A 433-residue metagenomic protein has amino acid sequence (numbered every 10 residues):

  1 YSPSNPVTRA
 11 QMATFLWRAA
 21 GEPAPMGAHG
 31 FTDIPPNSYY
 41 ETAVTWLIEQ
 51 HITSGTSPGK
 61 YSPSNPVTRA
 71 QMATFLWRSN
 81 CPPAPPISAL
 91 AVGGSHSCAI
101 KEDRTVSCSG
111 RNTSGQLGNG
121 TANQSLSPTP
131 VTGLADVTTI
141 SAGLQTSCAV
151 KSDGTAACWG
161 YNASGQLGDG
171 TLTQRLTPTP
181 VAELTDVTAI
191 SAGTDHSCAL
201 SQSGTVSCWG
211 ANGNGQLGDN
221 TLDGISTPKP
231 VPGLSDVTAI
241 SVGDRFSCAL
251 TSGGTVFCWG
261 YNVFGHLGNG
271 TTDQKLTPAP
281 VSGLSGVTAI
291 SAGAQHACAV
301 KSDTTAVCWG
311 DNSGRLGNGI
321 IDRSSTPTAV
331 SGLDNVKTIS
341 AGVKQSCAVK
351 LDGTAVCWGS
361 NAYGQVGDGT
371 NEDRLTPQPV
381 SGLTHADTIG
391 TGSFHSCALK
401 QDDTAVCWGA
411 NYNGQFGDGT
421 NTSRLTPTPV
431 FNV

Functional and structural regions predicted by a protein language model:
Y1-A43, S54-R69, R78-A84: Feature responds to low-complexity, polar/acidic, surface-exposed segments characteristic of secreted/exported proteins
S4, L76-G115, N119-A122, P128-T129 (+5 more regions): An edge-strand/N-cap motif at the start of beta-rich repeat modules
H51: Phosphate/pyrophosphate-binding loop motifs in nucleotide- or prenyl diphosphate-using proteins
T56, G110-S127, W159-T177, G210-T227 (+4 more regions): Short glycine/serine- and acidic-residue-enriched loop/turn motifs that recur at repeat junctions
V92, I100, T139-A142, V150 (+14 more regions): Residue-level recognition of a conserved intra-blade site in WD40 beta-propeller repeats
H96-A99, C108, T146-A149, C158 (+10 more regions): Conserved core positions of repeat-based scaffolds
